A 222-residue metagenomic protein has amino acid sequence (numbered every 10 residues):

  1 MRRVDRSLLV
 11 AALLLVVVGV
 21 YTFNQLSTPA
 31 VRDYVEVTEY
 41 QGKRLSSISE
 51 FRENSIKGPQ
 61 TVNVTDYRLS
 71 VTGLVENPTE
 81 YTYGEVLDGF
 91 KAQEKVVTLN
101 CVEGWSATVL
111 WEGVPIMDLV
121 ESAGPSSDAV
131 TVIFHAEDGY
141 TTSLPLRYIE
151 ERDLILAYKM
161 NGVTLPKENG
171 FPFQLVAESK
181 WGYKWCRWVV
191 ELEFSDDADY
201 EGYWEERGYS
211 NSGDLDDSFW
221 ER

Functional and structural regions predicted by a protein language model:
R2-L69, S122-R222: Extended, aromatic/histidine-rich regions of cofactor-dependent oxidoreductases associated with respiratory
D5, T82, E112-P115: A diffuse structural propensity rather than consistent per-protein peaks
P59-L110: A glycine-rich, hydrophobic loop/mini-helix early in the fold
T82-G84, M117, K159: Short acidic (Asp/Glu) patches
Q93-L144: Mid-length scaffold segments of soluble, non-membrane domains
